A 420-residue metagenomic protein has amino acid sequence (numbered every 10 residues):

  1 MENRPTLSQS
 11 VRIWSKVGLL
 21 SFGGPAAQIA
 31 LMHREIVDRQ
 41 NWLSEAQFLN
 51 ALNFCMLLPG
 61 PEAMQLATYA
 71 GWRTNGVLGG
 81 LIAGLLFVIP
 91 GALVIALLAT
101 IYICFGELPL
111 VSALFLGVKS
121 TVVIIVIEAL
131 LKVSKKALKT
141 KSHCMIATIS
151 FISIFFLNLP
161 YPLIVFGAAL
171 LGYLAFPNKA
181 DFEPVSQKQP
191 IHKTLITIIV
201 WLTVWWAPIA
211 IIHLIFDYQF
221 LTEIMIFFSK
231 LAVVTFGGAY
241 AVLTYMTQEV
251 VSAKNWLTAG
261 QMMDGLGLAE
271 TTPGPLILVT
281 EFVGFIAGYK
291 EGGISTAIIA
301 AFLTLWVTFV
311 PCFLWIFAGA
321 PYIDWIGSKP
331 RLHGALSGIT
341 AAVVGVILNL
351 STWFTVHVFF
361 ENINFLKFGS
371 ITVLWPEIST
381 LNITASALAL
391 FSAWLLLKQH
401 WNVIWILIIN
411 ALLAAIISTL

Functional and structural regions predicted by a protein language model:
M1-L58, Y69-T272, L276-L420: Multi-pass membrane proteins that catalyze or facilitate reactions on polyprenyl-/lipid-phosphate substrates and their
